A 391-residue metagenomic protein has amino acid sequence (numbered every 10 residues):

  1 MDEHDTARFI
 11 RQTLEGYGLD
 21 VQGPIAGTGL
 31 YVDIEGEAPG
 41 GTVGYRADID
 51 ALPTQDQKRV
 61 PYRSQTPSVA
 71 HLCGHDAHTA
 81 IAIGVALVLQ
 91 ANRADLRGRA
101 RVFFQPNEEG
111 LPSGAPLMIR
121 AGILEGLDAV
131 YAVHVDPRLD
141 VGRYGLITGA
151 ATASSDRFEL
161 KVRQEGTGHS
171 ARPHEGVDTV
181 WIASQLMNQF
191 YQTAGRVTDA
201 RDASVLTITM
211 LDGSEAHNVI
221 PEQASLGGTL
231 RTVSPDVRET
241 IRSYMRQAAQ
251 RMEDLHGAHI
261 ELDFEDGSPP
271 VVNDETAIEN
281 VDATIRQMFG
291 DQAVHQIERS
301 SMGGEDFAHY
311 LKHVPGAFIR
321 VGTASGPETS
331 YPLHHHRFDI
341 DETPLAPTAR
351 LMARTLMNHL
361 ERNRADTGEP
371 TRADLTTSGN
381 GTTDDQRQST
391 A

Functional and structural regions predicted by a protein language model:
M1-D5, V177, E275, T343-A346: Soluble non-cytosolic domains of exported or imported proteins
M1-H71, D76, A80-L96: Acidic/His- and Gly-rich active-site-bordering loop/insert found across diverse amide/peptide-bond hydrolases
L30-Y31, L52-T54, K58-A70, D76-A77 (+4 more regions): Histidine/acidic-residue-rich, glycine-tolerant segments that coordinate divalent metal ions
I34, Q90, I119, V162-Q164 (+2 more regions): Hydrophobic residues in beta-strands and at strand termini
G41-G44, A100-R101, D128-Y131, A293 (+2 more regions): Structural motif
R46, F158-L160, F318-A324: Non-cysteine beta-strand/loop elements that form the S-adenosyl-L-methionine
D48-D50, N107-E109, D136, E265-G267 (+1 more regions): Active-site beta-loop-alpha junctions enriched in small/polar residues
S184-A391: Metal-dependent amide/peptide-bond hydrolase catalytic core, centered on the "pita-bread" metallohydrolase fold
